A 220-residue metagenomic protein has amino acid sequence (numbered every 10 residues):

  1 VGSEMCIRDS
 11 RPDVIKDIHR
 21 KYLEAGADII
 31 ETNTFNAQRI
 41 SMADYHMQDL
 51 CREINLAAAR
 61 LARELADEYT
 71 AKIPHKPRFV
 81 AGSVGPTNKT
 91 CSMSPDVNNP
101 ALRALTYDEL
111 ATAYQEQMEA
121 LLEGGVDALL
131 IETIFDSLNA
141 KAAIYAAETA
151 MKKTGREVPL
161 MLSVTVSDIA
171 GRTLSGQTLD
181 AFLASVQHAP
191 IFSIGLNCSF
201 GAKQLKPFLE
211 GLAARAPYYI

Functional and structural regions predicted by a protein language model:
V1-C6: Short, small-residue-biased leader/transition segments that mark boundaries at the very start of proteins
I7-E24, H46-E64, L105-Q115: Glycine-rich anion/phosphate-binding loops
Y22, A62, L121, L129 (+1 more regions): Conserved, mostly hydrophobic/aromatic
L23-N36, I54-S94, E157: Glycine-rich, aromatic-flanked loop segments that form ligand/cofactor-binding clefts across common enzyme folds
I30-N33, V80-V84, L129-I131, L160-V164 (+2 more regions): Hydrophobic faces of well-ordered beta-strands that scaffold small-molecule active sites in alpha/beta enzyme cores
G85-A104, K141-A189, S193: Conserved anion-binding
L110, Y114, D127-D136, F192-F200: Catalytic beta/alpha-barrel core
F135-G155, F200-A216: Active-site-adjacent beta->alpha loops and helix N-cap segments on the catalytic face of soluble alpha/beta enzymes
